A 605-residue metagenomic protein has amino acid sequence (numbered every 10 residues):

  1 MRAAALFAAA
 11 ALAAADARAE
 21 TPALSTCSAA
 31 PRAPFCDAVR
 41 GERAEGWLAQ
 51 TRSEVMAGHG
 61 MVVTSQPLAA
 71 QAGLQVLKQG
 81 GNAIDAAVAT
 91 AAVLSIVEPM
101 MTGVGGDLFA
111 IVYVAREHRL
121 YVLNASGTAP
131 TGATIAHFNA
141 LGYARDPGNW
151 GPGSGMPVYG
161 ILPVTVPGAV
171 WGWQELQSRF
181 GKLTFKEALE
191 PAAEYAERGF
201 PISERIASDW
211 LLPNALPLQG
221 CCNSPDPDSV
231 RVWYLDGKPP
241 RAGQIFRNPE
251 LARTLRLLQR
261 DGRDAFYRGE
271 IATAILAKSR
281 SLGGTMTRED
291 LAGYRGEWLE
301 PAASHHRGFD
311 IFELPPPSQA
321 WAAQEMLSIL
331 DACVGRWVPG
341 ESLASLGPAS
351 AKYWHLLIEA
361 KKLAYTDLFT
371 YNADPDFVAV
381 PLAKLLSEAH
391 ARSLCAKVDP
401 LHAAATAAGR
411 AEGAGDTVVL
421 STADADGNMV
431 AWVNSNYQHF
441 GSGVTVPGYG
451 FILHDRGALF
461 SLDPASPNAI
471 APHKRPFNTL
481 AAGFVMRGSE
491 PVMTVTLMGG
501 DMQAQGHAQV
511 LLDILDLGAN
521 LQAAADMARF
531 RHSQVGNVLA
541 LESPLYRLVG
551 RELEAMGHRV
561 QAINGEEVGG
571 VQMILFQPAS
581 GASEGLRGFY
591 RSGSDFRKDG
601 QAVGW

Functional and structural regions predicted by a protein language model:
A4-A13: Bacterial N-terminal signal peptides
A15-A19: Sec/Tat signal peptide C-region and signal peptidase I cleavage site
E20-Q71, Q75, A83-I84, V88-D261 (+4 more regions): Noncatalytic scaffold domains of N-terminal-nucleophile
R40, G335-N436, G448-Y449, R456 (+1 more regions): Internal maturation/activation junctions in enzymes
V97-M100, D107-N124, A129, L141-D146 (+4 more regions): Active-site rim segments in enzyme catalytic domains, especially the processed small/beta chain of N-terminal
T102, D107-V114, V418-T422, A482-F484 (+1 more regions): Short beta-strand scaffold segments in enzyme catalytic cores
W298, A414-T417, N478-L480: Short, small/polar residue-rich loop motifs at catalytic or cofactor-binding pockets
Y365, D426, K474, H507 (+1 more regions): Extended C-terminal subregions enriched in glycine
